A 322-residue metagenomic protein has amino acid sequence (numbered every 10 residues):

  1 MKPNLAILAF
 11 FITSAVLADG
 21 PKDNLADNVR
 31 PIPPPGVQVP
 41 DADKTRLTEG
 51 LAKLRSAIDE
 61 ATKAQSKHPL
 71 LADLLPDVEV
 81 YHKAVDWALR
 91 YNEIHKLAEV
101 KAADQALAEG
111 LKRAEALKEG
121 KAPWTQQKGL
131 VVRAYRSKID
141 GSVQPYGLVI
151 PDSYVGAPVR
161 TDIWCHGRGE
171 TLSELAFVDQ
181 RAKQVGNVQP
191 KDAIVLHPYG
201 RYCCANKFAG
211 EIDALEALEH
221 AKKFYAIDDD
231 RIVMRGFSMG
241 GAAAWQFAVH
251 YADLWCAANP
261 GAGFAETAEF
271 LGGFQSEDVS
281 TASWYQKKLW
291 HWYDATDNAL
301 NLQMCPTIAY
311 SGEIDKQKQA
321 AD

Functional and structural regions predicted by a protein language model:
G20-V37, Y91-V159: A domain-start/cap signature at the N-terminus of enzymes
G20-V78: Amphipathic, heptad-repeat alpha-helical segments
S153-A157, N206-M239, V249-W255, S276 (+1 more regions): Gly/Ser-rich "nucleophile elbow"/oxyanion-hole loop immediately N-terminal to the catalytic nucleophile in hydrolases
G156-Y225: Active-site machinery of serine-nucleophile hydrolases
G169-R181, D253-L300, M304-C305, Q319: Mobile cap/lid helix-loop segments that gate and shape the active-site cleft of serine hydrolases
M234-G236, N259-G261, Y310: Short beta-strand immediately N-terminal to the catalytic nucleophile in serine-hydrolase-like folds
A243-F247, N259: Hydrolases whose catalytic domains are alpha/beta-hydrolase-1, hotdog thioesterase, or metallo-beta-lactamase-like
P306-D315: Conserved strand-to-loop "acid loop" that flanks and positions the catalytic carboxylate
